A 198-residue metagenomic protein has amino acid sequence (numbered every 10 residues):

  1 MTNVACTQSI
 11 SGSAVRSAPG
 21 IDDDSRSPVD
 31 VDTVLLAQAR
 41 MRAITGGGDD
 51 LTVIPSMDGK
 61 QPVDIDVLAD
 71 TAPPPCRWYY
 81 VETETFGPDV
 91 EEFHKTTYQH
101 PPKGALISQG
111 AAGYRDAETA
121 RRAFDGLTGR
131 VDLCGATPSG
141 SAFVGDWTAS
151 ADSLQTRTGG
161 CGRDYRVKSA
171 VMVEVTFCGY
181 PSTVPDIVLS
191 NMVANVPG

Functional and structural regions predicted by a protein language model:
N3-A5: C-terminal motif of bacterial Sec signal peptides marking the signal peptidase cleavage site
T7-E92, I187-V193: N-terminal "mature-domain start" segment
T45-D49, L127-G135, M192, V196: Sec/Tat-exported extracytoplasmic proteins
V90-R121: A short acidic-to-branched-hydrophobic micro-motif
E92-Q99, G160-K168: Short, surface-exposed beta-strand/loop micro-motifs that present aromatic residues
S108-G110, R166-G179: Short, well-ordered beta-strand elements
E118-D164: Short Gly/Thr-rich strand-loop-strand
E174-G198: Surface-exposed amphipathic alpha-helical segments
